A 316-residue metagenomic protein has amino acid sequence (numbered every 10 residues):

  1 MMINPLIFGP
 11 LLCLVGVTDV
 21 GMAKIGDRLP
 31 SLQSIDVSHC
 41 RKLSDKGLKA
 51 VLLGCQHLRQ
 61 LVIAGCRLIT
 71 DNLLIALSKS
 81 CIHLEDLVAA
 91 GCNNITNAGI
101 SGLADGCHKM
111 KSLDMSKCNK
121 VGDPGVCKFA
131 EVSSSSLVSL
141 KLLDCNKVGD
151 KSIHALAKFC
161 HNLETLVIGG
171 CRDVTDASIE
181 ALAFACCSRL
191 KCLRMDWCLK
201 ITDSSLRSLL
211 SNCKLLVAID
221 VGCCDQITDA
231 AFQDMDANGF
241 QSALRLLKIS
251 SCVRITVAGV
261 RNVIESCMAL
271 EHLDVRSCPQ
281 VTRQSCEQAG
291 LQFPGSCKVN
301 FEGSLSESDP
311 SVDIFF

Functional and structural regions predicted by a protein language model:
M1-I35, R41-S44, K49-L52, T70 (+5 more regions): N-terminal adaptor-interaction module of cullin-RING ubiquitin ligase components
N4, L12, D19, D27 (+8 more regions): C-terminal capping region of solenoid repeat domains
